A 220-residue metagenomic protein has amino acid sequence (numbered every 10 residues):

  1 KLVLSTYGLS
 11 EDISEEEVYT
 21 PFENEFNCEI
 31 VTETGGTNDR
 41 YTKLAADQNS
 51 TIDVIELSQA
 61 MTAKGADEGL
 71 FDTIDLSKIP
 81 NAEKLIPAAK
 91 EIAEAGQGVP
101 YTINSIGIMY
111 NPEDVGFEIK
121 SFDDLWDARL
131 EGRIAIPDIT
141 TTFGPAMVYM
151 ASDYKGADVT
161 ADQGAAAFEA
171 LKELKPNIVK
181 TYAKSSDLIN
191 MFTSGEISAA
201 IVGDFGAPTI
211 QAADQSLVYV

Functional and structural regions predicted by a protein language model:
K1-K64: Early extracytoplasmic/lumenal segment of secretory-pathway proteins
S5, V31-E33, V179-T181, V218-V220: General small-molecule cofactor/ligand-binding pocket signal
G8-E15, T51-V179, A183-T193: Extracytoplasmic ligand-binding site segments that recognize negatively charged/polar headgroups
Y19, F122, V148, G203 (+1 more regions): Generic structural marker for isolated residues within well-ordered, non-membrane alpha-helices of soluble domains
I52-E56, T181, S198-G203, V218: Paired acidic/hydrophobic, glycine-rich loop segments that form the ligand-binding mouth/hinge of periplasmic-binding
A60-K64, T193, A199-L217: A ligand-binding cleft/hinge motif common to bilobed small-molecule-binding domains
